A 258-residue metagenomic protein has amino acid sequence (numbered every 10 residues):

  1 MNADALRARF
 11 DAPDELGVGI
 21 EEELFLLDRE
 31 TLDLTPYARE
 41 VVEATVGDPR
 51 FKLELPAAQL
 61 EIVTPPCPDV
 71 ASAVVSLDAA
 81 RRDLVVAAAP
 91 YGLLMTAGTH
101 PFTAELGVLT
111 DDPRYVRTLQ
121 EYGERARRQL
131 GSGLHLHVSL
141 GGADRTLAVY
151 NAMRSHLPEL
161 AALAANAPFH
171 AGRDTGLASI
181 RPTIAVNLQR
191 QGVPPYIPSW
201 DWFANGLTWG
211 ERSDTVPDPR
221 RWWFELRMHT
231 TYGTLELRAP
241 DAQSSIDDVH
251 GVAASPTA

Functional and structural regions predicted by a protein language model:
M1-R125, L130-G131, F224, G233 (+1 more regions): Terminal catalytic/cofactor-binding subdomain
L26, L136-V138: Conserved hydrophobic "DFG−1" position in protein kinase catalytic cores
L130-S132, S139-I246: Loop-rich catalytic cores of soluble enzymes, especially ATP-dependent carboxylate-amine ligases and other
